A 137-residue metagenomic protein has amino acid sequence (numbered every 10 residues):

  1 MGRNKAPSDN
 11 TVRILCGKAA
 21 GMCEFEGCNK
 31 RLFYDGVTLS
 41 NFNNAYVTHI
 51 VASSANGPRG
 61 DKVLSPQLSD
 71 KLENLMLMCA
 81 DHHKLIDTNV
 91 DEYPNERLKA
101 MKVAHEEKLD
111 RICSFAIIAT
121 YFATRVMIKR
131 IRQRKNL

Functional and structural regions predicted by a protein language model:
M1-I14, A20, L32: A boundary/linker detector
G2-R3, K30-L75, I86-V103: Histidine-centered nuclease catalytic patch
C23-E26, C79: Short cysteine-rich clusters marking metal-coordination/redox-active sites
M76, L98-I117: Extracytoplasmic redox metalloprotein regions
K108-L137: Charge-rich interaction segments
